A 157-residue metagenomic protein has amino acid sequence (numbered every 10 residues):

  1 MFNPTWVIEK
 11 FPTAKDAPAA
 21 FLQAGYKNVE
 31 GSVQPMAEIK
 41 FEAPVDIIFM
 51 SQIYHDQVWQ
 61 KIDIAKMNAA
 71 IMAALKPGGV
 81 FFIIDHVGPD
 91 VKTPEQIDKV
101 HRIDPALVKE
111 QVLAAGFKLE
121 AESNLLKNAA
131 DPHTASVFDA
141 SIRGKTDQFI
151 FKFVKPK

Functional and structural regions predicted by a protein language model:
M1-I39: Class I SAM-dependent methyltransferase SAM/SAH-binding core
T5-V7, Y54, H86-D90, L126: Short "lid" loop at the C-terminus of a central beta-strand within the Rossmann-like core of SAM-dependent
I39-I48: A short acidic, Gly/Pro-enriched loop at the edge of an enzyme's catalytic core that lines a small-molecule cofactor
F49-I53: A conserved beta-strand element that flanks and buttresses the S-adenosyl-L-methionine
D63-P77: A short glycine-rich, Lys/Arg-flanked "PGG" loop and its adjoining helix->strand segment in the class I
G78-V87: Conserved beta-strand signature within the Rossmann-like core of class I S-adenosyl-L-methionine
P94-E122: Conserved Class I S-adenosyl-L-methionine
A115, A130-K157: Core SAM-dependent methyltransferase catalytic element
